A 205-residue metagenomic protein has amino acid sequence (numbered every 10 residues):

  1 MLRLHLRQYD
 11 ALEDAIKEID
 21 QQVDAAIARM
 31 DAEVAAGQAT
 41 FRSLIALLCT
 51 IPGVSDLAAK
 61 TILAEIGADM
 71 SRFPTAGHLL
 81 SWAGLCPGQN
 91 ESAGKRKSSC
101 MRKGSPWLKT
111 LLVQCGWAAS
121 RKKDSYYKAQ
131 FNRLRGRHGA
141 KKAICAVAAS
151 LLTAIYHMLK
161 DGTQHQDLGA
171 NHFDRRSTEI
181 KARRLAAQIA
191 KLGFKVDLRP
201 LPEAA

Functional and structural regions predicted by a protein language model:
M1-A205: A detector of single, family-specific signature residues that are central to catalytic or substrate-handling motifs
